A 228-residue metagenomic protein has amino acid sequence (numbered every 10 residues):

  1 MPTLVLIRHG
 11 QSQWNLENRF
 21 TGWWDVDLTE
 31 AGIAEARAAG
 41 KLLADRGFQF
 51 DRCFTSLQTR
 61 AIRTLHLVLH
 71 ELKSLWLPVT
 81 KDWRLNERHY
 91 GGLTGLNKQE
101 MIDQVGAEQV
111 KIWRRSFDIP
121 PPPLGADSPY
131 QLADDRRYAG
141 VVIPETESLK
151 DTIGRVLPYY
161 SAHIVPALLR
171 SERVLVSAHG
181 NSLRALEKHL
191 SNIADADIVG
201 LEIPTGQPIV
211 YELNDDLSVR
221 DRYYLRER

Functional and structural regions predicted by a protein language model:
T3-H9: Short, hydrophobic/glycine-enriched beta-strand segments
L4, I62, W76, K150-V219: Active-site-adjacent alpha-helix immediately C-terminal to a catalytic or transition-state-stabilizing loop
I7, V105, A178: A conserved hydrophobic position in a structured secondary element of the catalytic/binding core that shapes
Q11-E71, V142-Y160, G200, P208: Loop-to-helix element that buttresses phosphate recognition and phosphoryl-transfer chemistry
L16, K111-R114, D221-R222: Short, hydrophobic secondary-structure boundary micro-motifs
G40-D127, K188-E212, D216: Phosphate-coordination/substrate-recognition cap region in phosphate-metabolizing enzymes
Q109-D151: Short glycine/proline- and acidic residue-enriched helix-loop micro-motifs that form flexible lids or anion-recognition
Y223-R228: Short, solvent-exposed aromatic-acidic interface loops
